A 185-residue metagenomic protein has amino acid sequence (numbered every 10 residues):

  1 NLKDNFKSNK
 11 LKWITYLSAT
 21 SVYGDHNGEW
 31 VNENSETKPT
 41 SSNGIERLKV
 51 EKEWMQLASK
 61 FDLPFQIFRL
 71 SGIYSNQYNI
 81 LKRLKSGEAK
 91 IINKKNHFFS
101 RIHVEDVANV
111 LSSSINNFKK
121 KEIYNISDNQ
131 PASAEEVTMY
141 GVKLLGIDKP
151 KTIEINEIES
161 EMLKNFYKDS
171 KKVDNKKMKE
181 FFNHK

Functional and structural regions predicted by a protein language model:
K3-S42: Conserved Rossmann-fold NAD(P)-dependent oxidoreductase catalytic core, especially the SDR/UDP-sugar
V22, I73-S75, V107: Conserved sequence/active-site signature of Rossmann-fold short-chain dehydrogenase/reductase
G24-G28, Q77-N79, E135-E136: Short glycine-/acidic-enriched loop or helix-start segments at secondary-structure transitions that form or flank
N27-I67: Catalytic helix-loop patch of NAD(P)-dependent Rossmann-fold dehydrogenases
M55-F99: NAD(P)-dependent short-chain dehydrogenase/reductase
K82-K90, N96-Y124, D128-P131: Alpha-helical substrate-binding/gating segment
V110, N117-L163: Mid/C-terminal beta-alpha module of Rossmann-like enzyme folds, strongest in SDR-family dehydrogenases/epimerases
N165-K185: C-terminal amphipathic/interface module of NAD(P)-dependent oxidoreductases and related NAD-binding regulators
